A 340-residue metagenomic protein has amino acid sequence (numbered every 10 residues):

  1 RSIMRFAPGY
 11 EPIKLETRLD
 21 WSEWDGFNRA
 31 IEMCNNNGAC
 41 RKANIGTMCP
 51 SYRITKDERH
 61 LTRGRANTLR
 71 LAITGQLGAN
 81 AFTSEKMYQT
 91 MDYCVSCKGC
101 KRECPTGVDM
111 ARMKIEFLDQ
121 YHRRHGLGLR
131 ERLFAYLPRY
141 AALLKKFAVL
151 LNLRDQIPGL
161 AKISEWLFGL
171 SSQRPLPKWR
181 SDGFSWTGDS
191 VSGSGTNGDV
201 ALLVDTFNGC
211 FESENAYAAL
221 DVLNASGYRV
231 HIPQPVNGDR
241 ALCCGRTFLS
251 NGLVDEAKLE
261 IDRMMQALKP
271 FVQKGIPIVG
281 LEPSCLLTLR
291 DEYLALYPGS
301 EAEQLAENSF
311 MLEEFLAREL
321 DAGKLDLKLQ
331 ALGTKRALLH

Functional and structural regions predicted by a protein language model:
R1-N37, R41-L144, E256-Q266, E301-E303 (+2 more regions): Ferredoxin-type iron-sulfur electron-transfer modules in oxidoreductases and energy-metabolism complexes
I3, A111-H340: Iron-sulfur cluster-binding electron-transfer modules in prokaryotic oxidoreductases
